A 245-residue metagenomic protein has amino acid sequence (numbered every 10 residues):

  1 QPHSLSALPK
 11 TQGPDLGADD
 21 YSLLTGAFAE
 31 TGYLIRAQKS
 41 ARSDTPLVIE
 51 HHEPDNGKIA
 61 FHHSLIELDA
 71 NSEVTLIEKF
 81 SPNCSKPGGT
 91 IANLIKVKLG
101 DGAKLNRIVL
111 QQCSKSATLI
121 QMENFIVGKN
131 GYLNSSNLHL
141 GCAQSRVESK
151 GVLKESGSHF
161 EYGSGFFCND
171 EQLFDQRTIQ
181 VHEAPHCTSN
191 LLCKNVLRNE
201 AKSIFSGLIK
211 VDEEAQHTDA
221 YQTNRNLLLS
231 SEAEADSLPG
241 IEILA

Functional and structural regions predicted by a protein language model:
P2-A245: Conserved beta-strand/loop scaffold segments within soluble protein domains that form the structured core and edges
